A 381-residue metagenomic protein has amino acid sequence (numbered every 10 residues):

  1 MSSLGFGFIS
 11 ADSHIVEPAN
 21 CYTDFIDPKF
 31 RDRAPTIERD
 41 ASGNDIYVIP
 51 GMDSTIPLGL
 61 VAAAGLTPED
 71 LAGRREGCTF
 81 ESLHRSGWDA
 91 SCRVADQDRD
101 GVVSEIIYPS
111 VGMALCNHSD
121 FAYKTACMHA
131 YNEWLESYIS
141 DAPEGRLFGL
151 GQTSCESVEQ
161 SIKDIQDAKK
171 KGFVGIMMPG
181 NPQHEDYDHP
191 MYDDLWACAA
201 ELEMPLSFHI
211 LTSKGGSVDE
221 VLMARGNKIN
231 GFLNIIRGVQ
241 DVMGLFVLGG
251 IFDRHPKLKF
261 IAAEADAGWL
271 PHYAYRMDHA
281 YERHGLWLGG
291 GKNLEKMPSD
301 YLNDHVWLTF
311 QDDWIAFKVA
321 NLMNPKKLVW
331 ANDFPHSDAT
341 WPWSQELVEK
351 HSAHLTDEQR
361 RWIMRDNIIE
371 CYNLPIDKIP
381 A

Functional and structural regions predicted by a protein language model:
S2-I9, P18-T67, A72-E76, E81-H84 (+10 more regions): Mid-to-C-terminal alpha-helical segments outside catalytic/metal-binding sites
V16-A19, D24, E105-I107, M113-H118 (+6 more regions): Short catalytic/ligand-binding loop motif for oxyanion handling, primarily in non-cytosolic enzymes, centered on
E76-R85, A95-F121, R146-Q152, V174-M178: Divalent metal-dependent hydrolysis catalytic cores, especially in the metallo-beta-lactamase
S119-F121, Y275-D278, S352: A short secondary-structure junction motif
D120, H129-Y138, G151: Active-site entrance/lid segments in N-terminal catalytic domains of soluble metabolic enzymes
A126, S140, E144-T153, S157-E159 (+2 more regions): Catalytic pocket-lining loop regions of alpha/beta-barrel enzymes, especially the amidohydrolase/enolase/GH5 lineages
